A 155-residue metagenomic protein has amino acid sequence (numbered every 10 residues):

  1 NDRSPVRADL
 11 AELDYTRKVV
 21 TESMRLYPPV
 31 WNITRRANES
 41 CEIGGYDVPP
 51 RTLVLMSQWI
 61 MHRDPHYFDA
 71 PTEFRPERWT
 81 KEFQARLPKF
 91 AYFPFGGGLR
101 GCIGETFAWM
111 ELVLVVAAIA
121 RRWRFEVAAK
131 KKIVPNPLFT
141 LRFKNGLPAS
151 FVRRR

Functional and structural regions predicted by a protein language model:
R3-G44: Conserved cytochrome P450 K-helix E-x-x-R motif and the immediately C-terminal K′/meander segment
L10, M56-Q84: Conserved cytochrome P450 K-helix/beta-meander segment immediately N-terminal to the heme-binding cysteine loop
F83-Y92: Active-site-adjacent bridging/hinge elements
T106-L141: Cytochrome P450 heme-binding "Cys pocket" and the immediately downstream C-terminal segment
N145-R155: C-terminal helix/juxtamembrane-tail motif
